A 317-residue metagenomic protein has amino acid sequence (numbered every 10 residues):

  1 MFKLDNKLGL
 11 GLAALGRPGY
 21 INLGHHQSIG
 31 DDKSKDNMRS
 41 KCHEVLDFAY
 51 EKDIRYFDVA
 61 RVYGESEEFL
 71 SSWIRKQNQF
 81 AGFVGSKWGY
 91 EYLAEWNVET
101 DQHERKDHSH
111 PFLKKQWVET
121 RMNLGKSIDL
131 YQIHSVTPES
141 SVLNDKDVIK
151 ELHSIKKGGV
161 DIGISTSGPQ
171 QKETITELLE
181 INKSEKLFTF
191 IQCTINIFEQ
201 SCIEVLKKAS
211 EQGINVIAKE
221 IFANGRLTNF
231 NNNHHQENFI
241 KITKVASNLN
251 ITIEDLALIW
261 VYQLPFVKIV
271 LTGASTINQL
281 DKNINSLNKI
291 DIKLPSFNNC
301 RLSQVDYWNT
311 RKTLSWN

Functional and structural regions predicted by a protein language model:
M1-K87: N-terminal binding-site loop/beta-alpha segment at the start of enzyme catalytic domains that lines or forms
L10, F57, L70, V84 (+7 more regions): Conserved, mostly hydrophobic/aromatic
A13-L15, V62, K87-E91, I133-V136 (+4 more regions): Active-site beta-loop-alpha junctions enriched in small/polar residues
H26-G30, T100-T189, I197: Glycine/proline-rich, positively charged, aromatic-decorated active-site loop/lid region on the catalytic face
L46, E67, S71, K114-R121 (+5 more regions): Generic structural signal for well-ordered alpha-helices, preferentially at hydrophobic/aromatic core positions
Y50, R55-D58, E204-N317: Structured C-terminal cap/extension of enzyme domains
R55-R61, D161-S165, F190-C193, V270-L271: Short catalytic-loop micro-motif centered on adjacent basic/acidic residues
F80-D107, H134: Structural motif corresponding to the early beta-alpha repeats
